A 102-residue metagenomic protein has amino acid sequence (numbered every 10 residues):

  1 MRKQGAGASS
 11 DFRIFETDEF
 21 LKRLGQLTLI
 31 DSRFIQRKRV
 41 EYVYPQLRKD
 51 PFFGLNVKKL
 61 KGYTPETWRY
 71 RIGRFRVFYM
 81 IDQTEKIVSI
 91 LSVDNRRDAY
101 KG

Functional and structural regions predicted by a protein language model:
M1-R71, Q83-I87, D98-G102: Basic, Lys/Arg-enriched alpha-helical interface segments
V77: NAD-dependent ADP-ribosyltransferases
D94: Residues forming the ATP-binding cleft of Hanks-type serine/threonine protein kinase domains
